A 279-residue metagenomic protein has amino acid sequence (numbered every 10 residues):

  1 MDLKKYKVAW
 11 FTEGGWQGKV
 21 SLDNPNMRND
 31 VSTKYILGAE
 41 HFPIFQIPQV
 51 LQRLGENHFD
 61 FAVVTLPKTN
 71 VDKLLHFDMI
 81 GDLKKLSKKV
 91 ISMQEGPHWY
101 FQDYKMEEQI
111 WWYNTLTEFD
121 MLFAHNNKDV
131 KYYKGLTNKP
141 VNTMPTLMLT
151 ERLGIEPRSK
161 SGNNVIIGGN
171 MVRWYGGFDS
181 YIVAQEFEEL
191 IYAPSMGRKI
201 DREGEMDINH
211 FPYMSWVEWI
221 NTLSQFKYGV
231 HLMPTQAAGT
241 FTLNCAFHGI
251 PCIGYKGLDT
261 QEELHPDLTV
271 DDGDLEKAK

Functional and structural regions predicted by a protein language model:
V20-T33, T150-W216: Conserved catalytic-core segment of nucleotide-activated headgroup transferases in glycan assembly
H41-Y132: Extended catalytic core of nucleotide-activated donor transferases of GT-like folds
D120-K134, N138-G154: Donor nucleotide-sugar binding/catalytic pocket of nucleotide-sugar-dependent glycosyltransferases
M206-L223, Q236-A238, T242: Conserved active-site histidine-acidic residue motif and adjacent donor-binding/catalytic loop of glycosyltransferases
I220, T242-H248, Q261: Short alpha-helical segment that forms part of, or immediately flanks, the ligand-binding pocket in carbohydrate-active
S224-A237, I250: Acidic donor-binding loop of glycosyltransferase active sites
P234, I250, G254-Q261: Short glycine-rich donor-binding/catalytic loop of glycosyltransferases that coordinates the nucleotide-sugar
T260-K279: Change "using UDP/GDP/dTDP sugars" to "using nucleotide sugars
